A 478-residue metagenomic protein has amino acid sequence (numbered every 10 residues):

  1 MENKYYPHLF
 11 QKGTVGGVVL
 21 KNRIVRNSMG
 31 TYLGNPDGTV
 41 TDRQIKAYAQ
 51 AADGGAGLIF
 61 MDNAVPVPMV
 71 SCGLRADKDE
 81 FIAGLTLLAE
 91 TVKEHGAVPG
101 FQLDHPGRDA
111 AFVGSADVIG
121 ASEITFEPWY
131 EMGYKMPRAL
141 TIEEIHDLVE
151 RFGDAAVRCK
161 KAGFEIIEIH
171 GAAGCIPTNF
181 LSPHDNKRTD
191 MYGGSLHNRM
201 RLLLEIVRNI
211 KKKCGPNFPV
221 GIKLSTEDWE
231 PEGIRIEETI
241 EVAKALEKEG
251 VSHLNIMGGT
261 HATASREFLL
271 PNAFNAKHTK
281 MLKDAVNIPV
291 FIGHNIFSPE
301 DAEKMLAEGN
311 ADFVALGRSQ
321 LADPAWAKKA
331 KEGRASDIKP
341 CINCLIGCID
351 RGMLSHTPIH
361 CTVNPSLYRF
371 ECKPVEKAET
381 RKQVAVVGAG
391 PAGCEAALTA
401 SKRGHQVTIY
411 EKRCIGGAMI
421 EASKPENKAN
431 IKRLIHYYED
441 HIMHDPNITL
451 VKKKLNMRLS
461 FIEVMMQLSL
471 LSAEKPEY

Functional and structural regions predicted by a protein language model:
M1-V387, P391, E395-V407, I415 (+2 more regions): Flavin-dependent oxidoreductase catalytic cores
D228, P425-E426, K453-M457: Conserved short loop/turn motifs at secondary-structure junctions
A385-T449: Beta1-alpha1 glycine-rich phosphate/pyrophosphate-binding loop at the start of Rossmann-like nucleotide-binding domains
I431-I435, E439, K453-L455, E474 (+1 more regions): Flavin (primarily FAD) cofactor-binding/catalytic cores of flavoenzymes
T449-E463: A conserved short coil-to-beta-strand element within the FAD-binding core of flavoproteins
S469-L471: N-terminal Rossmann-like NAD(P) cofactor-binding module of classical short-chain dehydrogenase/reductase
